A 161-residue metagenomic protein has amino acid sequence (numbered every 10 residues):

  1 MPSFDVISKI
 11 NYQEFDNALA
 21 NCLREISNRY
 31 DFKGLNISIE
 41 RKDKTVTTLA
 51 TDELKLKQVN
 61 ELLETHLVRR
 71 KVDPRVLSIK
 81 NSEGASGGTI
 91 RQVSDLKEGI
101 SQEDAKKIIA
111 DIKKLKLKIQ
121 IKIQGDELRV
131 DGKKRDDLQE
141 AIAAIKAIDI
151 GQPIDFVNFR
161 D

Functional and structural regions predicted by a protein language model:
M1-Q13, N17-I108, K114-K116, Q120-K122 (+2 more regions): N-terminal intrinsically disordered, cationic/polar leader segments that include organellar targeting peptides
